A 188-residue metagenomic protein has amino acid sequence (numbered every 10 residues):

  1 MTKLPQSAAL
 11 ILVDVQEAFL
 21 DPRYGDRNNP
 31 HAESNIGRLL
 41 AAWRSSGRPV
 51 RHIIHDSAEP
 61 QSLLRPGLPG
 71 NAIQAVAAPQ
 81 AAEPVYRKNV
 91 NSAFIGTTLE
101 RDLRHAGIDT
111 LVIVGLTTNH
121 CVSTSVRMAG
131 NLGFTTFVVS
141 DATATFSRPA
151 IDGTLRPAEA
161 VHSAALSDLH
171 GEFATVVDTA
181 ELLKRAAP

Functional and structural regions predicted by a protein language model:
M1-A9, N35-A41, S45-S46, L63-P188: Active-site-adjacent betaalpha module
L10, E17: Alpha-helical bundle segments that constitute or directly flank the non-heme di-iron/ferroxidase center
L12-V13, R48-H55, V139: Short beta-strand segments at enzyme active-site cores
A18-P22: Short acidic, Gly/Ser-rich segments with clustered Asp/Glu that frequently serve as metal-coordination loops in enzyme
R23, A58-Q61: Glycine-rich, proline-tolerant flexible connector loops at the mouths of alpha/beta enzymes
R23-P30, V112-T118: Short, glycine-rich nucleotide/cofactor-binding loops
Y24-H52: A short alpha/beta connector and helix-capping loop motif
